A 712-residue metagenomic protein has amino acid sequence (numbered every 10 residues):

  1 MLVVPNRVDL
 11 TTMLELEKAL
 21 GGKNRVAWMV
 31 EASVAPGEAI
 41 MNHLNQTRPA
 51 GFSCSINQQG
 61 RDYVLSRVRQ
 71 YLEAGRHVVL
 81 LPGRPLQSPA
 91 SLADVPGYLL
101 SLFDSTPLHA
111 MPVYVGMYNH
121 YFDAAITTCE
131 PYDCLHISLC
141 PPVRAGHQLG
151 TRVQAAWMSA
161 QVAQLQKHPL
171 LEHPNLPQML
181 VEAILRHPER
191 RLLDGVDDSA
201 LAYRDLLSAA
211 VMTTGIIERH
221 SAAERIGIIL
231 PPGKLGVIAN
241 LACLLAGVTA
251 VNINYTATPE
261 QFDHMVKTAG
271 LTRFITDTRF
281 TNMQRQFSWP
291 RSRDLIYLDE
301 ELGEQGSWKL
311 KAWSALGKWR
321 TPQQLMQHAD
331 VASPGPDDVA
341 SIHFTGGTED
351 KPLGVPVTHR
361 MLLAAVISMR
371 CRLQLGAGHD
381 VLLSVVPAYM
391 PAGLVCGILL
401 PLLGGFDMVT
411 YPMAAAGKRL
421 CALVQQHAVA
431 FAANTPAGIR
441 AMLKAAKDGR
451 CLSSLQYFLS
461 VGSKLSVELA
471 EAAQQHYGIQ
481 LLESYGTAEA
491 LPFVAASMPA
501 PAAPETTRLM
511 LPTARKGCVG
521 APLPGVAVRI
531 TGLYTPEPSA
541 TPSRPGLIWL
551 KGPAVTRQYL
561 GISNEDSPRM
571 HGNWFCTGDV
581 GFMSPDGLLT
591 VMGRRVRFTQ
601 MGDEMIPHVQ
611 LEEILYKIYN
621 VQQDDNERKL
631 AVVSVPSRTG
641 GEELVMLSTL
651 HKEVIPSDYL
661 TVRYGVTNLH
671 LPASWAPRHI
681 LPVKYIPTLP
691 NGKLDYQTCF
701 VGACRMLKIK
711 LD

Functional and structural regions predicted by a protein language model:
E15-L16, W308-R320, V429-N434, L443-T513 (+3 more regions): Gly/Ser/Thr-rich phosphate-binding loop
M41-N42, R76-L80, R84-Q148: A cross-family acyltransferase "interaction/gating" segment
P188, P231, I296, E304 (+3 more regions): Conserved pre-ATP/AMP-binding loop-to-beta segment of ANL
G215-A257, D380-A388, M605: Conserved AMP-binding/adenylate-forming
L363-V381, P391-A430, A445: Conserved AMP-binding/adenylation subdomain of ANL enzymes
A432, G552, R557-Q558, N573 (+1 more regions): AMP-binding/adenylate-forming catalytic core of the ANL superfamily
C518-G525, L533-P568, E604-P607: Conserved ATP/PPi-binding loop(s) of AMP-dependent carboxylate-activating enzymes
T599, V633-S634, V645-L647, V662-D712: Conserved C-terminal "lid"/linker of ANL adenylate-forming enzymes
